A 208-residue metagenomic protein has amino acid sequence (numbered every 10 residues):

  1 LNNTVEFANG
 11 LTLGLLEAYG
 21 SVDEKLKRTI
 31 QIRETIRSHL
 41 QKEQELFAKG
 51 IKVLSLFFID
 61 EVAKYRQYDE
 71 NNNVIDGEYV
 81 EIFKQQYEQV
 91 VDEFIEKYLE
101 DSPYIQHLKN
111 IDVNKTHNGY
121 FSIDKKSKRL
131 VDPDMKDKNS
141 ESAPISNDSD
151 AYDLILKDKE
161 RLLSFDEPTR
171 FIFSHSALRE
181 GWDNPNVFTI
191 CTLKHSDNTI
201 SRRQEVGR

Functional and structural regions predicted by a protein language model:
L1-F173, E180, S196-D197: Conserved C-terminal RecA-like helicase domain
I172-S174, L178-S196, I200-V206: A short beta-strand element within the Helicase C-terminal
